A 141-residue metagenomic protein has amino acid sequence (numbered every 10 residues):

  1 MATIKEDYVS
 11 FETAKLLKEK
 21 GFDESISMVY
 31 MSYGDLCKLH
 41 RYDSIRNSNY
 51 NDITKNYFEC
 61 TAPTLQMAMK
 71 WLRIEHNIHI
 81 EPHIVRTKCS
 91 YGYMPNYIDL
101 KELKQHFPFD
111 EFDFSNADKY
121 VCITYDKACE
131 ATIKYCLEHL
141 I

Functional and structural regions predicted by a protein language model:
M1-I141: Glycine-rich anion-binding surface patch
